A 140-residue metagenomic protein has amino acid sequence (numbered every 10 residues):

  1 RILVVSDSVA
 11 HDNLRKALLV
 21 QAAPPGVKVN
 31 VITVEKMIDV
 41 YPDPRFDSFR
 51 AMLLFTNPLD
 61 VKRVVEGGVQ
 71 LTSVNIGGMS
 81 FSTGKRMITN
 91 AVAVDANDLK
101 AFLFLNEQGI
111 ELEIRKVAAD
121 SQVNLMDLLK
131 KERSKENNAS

Functional and structural regions predicted by a protein language model:
R1-G26: Long, hydrophobic N-terminal alpha-helical segment
V5-D7, T56, V117: Cofactor-binding loop segments of dinucleotide-utilizing enzymes, especially the Rossmann-like FAD- and NAD(P)+-binding
A10-D12, M37-I38, D60-V61, F81-G84: Short gly/pro/ser/thr-enriched loop/turn and capping motifs at secondary-structure boundaries
A23, V65, N106: Anion (oxyanion) recognition and catalysis
P25-G26, E66, K130: Divalent-cation
N30-G77: Ordered, amphipathic secondary-structure segments that act as subunit-interaction surfaces in large macromolecular
L71-S140: Glycine-rich, aromatic-bearing surface loops/beta-hairpins
